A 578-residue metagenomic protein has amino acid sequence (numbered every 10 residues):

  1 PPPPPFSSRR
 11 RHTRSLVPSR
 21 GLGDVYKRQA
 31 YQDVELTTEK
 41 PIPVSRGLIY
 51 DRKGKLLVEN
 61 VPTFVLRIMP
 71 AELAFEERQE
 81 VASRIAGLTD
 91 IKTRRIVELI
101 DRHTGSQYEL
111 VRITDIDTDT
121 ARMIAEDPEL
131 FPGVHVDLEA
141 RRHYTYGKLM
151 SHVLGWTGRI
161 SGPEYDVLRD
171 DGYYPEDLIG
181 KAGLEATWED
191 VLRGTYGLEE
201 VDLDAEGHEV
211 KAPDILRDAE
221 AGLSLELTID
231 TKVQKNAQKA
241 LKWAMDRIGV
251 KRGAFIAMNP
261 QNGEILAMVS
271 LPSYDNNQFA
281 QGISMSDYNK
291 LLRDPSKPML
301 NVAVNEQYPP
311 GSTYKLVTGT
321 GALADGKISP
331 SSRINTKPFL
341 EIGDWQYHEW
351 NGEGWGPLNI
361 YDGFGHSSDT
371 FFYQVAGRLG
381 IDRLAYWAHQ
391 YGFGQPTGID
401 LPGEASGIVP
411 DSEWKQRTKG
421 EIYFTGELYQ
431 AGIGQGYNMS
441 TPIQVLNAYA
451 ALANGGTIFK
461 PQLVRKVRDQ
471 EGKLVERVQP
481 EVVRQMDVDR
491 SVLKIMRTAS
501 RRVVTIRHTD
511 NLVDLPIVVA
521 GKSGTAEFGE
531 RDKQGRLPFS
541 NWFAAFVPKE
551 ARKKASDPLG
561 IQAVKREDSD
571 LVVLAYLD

Functional and structural regions predicted by a protein language model:
P1-L16, M299, N305, Q435: Short, well-ordered junction/capping motifs at the entry into regular secondary structure
R9, R14, S19-M285, Q307 (+6 more regions): Periplasmic/cell-envelope proteins involved in peptidoglycan metabolism and beta-lactam response
V58, L203-L216, I229, F255 (+2 more regions): Beta-lactam-recognizing serine transpeptidase/beta-lactamase-like catalytic domain environment
I68-E72, S367, A575-L577: Short, histidine-centered active-site or binding-site loop motifs used for metal coordination, general acid-base
